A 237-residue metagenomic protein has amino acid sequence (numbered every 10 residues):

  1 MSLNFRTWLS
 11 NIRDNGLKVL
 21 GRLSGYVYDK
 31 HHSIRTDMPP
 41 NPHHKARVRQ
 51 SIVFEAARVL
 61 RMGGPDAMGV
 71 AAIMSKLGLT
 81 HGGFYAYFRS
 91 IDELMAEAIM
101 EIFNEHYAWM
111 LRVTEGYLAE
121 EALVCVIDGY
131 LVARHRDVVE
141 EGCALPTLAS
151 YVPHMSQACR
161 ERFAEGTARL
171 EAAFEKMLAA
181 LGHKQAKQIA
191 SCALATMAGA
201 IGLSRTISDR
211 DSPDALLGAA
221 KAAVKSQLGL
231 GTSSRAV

Functional and structural regions predicted by a protein language model:
M1-R47, L230-V237: N-terminal intrinsically disordered/low-complexity leader segments
S51, E55, V59-E97: Helix-turn-helix
S51, E55-G63, W109-V113, T196-L203: Solvent-exposed, amphipathic alpha-helical segments
E97, L111-G142, A190-A193: Hydrophobic alpha-helical connector segments
M100-H106: Short, basic, alpha-helical segments at the C-terminal edge of helix-turn-helix-like DNA-binding modules
A122-C125, D137-A164: Amphipathic alpha-helical segments used for helix-helix packing
Q157-E165, R169, L178-V237: Hydrophobic/aromatic-rich alpha-helical bundle segments in the mid-to-C-terminal region
